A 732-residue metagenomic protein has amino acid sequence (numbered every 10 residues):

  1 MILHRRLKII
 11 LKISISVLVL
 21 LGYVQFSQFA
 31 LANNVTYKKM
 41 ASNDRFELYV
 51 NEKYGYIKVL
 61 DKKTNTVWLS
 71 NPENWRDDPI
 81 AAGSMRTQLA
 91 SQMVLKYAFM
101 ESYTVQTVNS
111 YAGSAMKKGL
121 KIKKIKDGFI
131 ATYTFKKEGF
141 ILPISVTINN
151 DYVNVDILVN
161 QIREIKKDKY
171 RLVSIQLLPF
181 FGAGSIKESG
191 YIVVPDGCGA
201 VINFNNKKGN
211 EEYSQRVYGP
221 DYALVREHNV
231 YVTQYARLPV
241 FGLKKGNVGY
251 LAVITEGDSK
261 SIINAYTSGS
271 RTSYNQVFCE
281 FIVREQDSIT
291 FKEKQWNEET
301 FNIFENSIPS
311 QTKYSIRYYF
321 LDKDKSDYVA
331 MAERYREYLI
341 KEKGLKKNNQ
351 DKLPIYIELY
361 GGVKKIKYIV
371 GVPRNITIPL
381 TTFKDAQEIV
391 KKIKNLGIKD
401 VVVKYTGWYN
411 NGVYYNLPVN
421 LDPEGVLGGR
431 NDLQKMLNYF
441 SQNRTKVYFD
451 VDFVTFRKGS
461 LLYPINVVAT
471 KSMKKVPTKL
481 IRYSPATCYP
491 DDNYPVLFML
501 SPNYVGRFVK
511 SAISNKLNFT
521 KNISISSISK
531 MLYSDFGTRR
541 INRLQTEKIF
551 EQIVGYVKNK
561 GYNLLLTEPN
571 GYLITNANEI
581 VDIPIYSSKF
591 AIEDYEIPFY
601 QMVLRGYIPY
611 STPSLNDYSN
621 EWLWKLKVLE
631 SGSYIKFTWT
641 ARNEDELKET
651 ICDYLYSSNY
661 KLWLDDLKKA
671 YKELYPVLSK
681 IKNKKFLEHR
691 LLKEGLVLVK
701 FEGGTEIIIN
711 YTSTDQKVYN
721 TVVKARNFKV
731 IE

Functional and structural regions predicted by a protein language model:
I2-S14: Bacterial N-terminal signal peptides that target proteins for export
I13-Q25: Bacterial N-terminal signal peptides
V24-N34: Sec-dependent signal peptide cleavage junction
A32-K347, N620, A725: N-terminal accessory beta-strand-rich subdomains and adjacent acidic, glycine-rich linkers that precede catalytic cores
R45, I157, I393, S526 (+2 more regions): Conserved, mostly hydrophobic/aromatic
V50-K62, L243-V277, I282, Q286-S288 (+3 more regions): Active-site-proximal substrate-binding groove within the catalytic cores of carbohydrate-active enzymes
Y328, R334, Y338-L339, T382-D385 (+2 more regions): An active-site-proximal structural segment forming one wall of the substrate-binding cleft that immediately precedes
D351-N438, Q442-G506, K530-S534: Aromatic-lined carbohydrate-binding/catalytic grooves of carbohydrate-active enzymes
